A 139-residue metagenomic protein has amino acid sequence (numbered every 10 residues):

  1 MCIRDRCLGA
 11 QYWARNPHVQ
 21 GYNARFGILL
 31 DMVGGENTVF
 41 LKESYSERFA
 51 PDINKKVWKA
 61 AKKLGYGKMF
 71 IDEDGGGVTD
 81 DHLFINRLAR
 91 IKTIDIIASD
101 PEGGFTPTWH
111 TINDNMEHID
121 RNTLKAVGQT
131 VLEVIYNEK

Functional and structural regions predicted by a protein language model:
M1-R4, V131: Alpha-helical metal-binding/catalytic segments enriched in His/Glu/Asp
R4, M32-N37, E47, D74-V78 (+2 more regions): Solvent-exposed loop/turn segments at secondary-structure junctions within structured extracellular/periplasmic domains
R4-D52: Acidic/histidine-rich catalytic neighborhood of metal-dependent amide-processing enzymes
R15-V19, K62, Y66, R87-R90 (+1 more regions): Sec-exported extracytoplasmic/periplasmic mature domains
R25-D31, K92-I97, H110: Structural recognition of the beta-strand scaffold that forms the well-ordered cores of secreted hydrolase catalytic
G65-D80: Short catalytic/ligand-gating loop segments at beta-alpha or beta-beta junctions within enzyme catalytic domains
G76-P101: Short glycine-rich, acidic/polar surface loops and turns
E102-K139: His/Asp/Glu-rich mid-to-C-terminal helical/loop segments that flank catalytic regions of hydrolases
